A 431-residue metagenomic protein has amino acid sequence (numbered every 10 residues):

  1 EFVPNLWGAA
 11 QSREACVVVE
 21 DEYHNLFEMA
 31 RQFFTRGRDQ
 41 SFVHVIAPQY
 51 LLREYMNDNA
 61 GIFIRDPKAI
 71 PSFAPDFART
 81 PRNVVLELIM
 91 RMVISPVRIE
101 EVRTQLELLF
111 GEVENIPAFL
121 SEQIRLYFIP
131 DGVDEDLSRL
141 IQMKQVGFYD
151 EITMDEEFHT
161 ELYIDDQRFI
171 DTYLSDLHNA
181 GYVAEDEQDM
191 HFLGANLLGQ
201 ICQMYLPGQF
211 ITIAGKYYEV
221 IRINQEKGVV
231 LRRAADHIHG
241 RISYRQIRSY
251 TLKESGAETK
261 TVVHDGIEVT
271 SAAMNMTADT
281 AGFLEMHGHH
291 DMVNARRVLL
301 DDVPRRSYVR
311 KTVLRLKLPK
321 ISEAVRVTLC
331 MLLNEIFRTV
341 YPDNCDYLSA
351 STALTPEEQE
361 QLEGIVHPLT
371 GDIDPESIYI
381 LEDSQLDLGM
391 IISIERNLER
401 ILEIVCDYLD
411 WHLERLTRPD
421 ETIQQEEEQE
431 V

Functional and structural regions predicted by a protein language model:
E1-N5: Conserved two-lobed SF2 helicase motor
W7-S12: Short loop/helix-cap segments at secondary-structure boundaries that form the rim of catalytic
R13-E14, D21-Y23, M29-P96, Y149 (+1 more regions): Extended Lys/Arg-rich polyanion-binding regions
F77-L140: Extended, domain-scale alpha-helical bundle/helix-rich regions
L140, K144, D265-I267: N-terminal export/ancillary region detector
